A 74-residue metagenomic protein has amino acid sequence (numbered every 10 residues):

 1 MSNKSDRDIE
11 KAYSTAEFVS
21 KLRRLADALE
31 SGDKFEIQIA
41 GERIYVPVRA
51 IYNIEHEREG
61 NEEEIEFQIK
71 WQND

Functional and structural regions predicted by a protein language model:
S2-D8, K34-Q38, E42-D74: N-terminal intrinsically disordered, cationic/polar leader segments that include organellar targeting peptides
S2-E30: N-terminal acidic leader/helix
